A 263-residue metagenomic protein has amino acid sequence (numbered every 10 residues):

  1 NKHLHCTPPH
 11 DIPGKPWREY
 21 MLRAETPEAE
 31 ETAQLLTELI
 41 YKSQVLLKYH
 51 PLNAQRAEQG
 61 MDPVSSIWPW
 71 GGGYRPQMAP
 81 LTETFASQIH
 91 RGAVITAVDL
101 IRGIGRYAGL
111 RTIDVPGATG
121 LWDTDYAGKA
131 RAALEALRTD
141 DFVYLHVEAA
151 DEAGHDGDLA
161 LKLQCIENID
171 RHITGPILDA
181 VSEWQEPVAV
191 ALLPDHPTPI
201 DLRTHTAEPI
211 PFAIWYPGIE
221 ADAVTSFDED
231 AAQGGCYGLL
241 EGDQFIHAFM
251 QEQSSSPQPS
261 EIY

Functional and structural regions predicted by a protein language model:
N1-Y263: Feature captures the catalytic ectodomains and active-site-proximal regions of enzymes that hydrolyze or transfer
